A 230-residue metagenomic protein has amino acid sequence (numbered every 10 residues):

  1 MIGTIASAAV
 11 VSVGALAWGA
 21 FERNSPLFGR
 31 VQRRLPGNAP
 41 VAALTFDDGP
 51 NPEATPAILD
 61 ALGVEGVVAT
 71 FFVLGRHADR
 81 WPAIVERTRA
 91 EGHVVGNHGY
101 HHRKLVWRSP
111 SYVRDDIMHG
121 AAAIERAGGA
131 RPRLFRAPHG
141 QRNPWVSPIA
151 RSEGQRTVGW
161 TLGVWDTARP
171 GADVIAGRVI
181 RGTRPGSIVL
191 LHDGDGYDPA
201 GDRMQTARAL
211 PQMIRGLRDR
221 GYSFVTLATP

Functional and structural regions predicted by a protein language model:
M1-F21: Hydrophobic alpha-helical topogenic segments used for membrane insertion/localization
G19-V106, Y112, D116-M118, A123 (+2 more regions): Active-site beta->alpha N-cap acidic-glycine motif
F46, V73-G75, N97-G99, A137-H139 (+3 more regions): A cross-domain feature marking catalytic cores of carbohydrate-active enzymes and several ubiquitous metabolic/repair
D47, L62, V95, F135-P138 (+3 more regions): Divalent metal-coordination and catalytic microenvironments
R103-R108, G196-A200: A short acidic, helix-capping loop that chelates divalent metal ions and anchors anionic groups
V106-G129, V146-R156, A172, A176-V179: Soluble catalytic domains of enzymes that build or remodel membrane lipids, polysaccharides, and related
Q141, V146-T183, Y222-T229: His/Asp/Glu-enriched short active-site or ligand-binding loop at hydrolase and phosphoryl-transfer sites
I180-A228: Catalytic grooves of carbohydrate-active enzymes
